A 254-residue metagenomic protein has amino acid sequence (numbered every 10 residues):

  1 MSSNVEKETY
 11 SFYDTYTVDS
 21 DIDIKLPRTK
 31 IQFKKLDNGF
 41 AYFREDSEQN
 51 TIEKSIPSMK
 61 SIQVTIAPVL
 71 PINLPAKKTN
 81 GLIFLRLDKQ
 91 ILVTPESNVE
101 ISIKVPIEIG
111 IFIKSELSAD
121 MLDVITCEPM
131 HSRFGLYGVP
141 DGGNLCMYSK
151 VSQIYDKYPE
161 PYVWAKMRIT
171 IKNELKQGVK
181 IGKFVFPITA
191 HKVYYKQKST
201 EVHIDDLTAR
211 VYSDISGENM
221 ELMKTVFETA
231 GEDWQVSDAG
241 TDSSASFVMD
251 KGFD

Functional and structural regions predicted by a protein language model:
M1-D254: Interface-prone segments of viral and bacterial extracellular assemblies
